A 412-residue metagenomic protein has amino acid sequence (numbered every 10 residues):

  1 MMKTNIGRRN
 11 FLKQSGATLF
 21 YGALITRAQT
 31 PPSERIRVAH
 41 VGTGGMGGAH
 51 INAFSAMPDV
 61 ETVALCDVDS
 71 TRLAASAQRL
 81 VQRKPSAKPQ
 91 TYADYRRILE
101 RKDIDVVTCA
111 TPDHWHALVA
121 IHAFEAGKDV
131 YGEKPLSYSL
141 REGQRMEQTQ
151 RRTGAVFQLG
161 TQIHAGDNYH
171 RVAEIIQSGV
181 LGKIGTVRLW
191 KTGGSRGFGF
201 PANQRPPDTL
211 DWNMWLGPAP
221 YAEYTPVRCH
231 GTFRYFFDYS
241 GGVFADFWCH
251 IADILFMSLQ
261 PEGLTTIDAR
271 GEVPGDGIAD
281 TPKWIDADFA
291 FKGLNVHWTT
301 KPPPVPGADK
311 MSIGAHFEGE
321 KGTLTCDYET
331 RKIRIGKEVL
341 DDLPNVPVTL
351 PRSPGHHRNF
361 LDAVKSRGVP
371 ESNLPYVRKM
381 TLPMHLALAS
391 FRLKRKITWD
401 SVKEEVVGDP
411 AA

Functional and structural regions predicted by a protein language model:
M2-G132, R141-V156: N-terminal glycine-/serine-/threonine-rich beta1-alpha1-beta2 phosphate-ribose binding loop of Rossmann-like
R37-H40, T62-C66, T108-C109, Y131-G132 (+7 more regions): Structural recognition of the beta-strand scaffold that forms the well-ordered cores of secreted hydrolase catalytic
M46, W115, S137-Y138, H164-A165 (+1 more regions): Glycine-/small-residue-rich active-site loops that bind phosphorylated ligands and cofactors
S55, L99, Q150, I176 (+3 more regions): Hydrophobic residues in alpha-helical segments
M57-D59, R101, S178-L181, T209 (+1 more regions): Alpha-helix termination/capping residues and helix-transition junctions
D129-Y131, S137-M214: A contiguous active-site-proximal alpha/beta segment in oxidoreductase catalytic domains
R171, K183, R188, S195-R334 (+2 more regions): Contiguous beta-strand/loop segments that form the cofactor/metal-binding neighborhood of enzyme cores
